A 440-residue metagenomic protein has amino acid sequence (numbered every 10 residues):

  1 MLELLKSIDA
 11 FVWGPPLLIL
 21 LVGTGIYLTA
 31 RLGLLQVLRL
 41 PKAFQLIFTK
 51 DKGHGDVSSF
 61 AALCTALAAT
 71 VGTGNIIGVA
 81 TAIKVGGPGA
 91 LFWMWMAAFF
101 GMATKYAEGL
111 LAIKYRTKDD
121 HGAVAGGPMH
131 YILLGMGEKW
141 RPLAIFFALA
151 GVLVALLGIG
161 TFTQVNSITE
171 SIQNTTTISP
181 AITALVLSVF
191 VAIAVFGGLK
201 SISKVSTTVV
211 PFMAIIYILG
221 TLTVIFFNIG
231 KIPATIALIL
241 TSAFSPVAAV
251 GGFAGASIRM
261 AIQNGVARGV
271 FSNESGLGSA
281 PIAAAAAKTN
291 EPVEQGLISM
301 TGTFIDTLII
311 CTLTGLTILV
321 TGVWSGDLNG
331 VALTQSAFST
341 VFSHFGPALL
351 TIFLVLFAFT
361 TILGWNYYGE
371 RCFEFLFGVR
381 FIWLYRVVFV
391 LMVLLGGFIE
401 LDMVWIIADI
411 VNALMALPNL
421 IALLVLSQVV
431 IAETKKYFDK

Functional and structural regions predicted by a protein language model:
M1-T73, I83-A90, G101, L394 (+1 more regions): N-terminal alpha-helical transmembrane segments of multi-pass membrane transport and channel/translocase proteins
D9-K42, K84-G122, L143, I305-L313 (+1 more regions): Extracellular loop-to-transmembrane helix junctions
L17, L32-L35, G74-V79, A155-T169 (+5 more regions): Transmembrane helix-loop junctions in multi-pass membrane proteins
L20-Y27, R31, L35-F44, V165-I172 (+4 more regions): Membrane-interface loop-to-helix entry segments
T24, L28-T29, A97-G122, M129 (+4 more regions): Helix-loop-helix module between adjacent transmembrane segments
T29, E108-R116, D120, L222-L238 (+4 more regions): Extracellular/periplasmic helix-exit of transmembrane alpha-helices
L34-S58, T81-I83, G87-L91, W95 (+4 more regions): Flexible loop linkers connecting adjacent transmembrane helices in multi-pass alpha-helical membrane transporters
G53-V85, L111-K114, D120-G135, F146-L149 (+2 more regions): Alpha-helical membrane segments and immediately flanking helix-loop junctions that form or couple to the substrate/ion
